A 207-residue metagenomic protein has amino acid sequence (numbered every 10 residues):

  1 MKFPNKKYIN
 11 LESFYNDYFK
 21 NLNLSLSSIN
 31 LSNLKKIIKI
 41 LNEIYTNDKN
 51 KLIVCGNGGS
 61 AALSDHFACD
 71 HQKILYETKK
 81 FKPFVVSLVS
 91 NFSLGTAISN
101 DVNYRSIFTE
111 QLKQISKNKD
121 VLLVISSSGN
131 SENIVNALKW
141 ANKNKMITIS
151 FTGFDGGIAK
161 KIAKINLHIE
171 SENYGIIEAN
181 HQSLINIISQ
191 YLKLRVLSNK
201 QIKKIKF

Functional and structural regions predicted by a protein language model:
M1-I29: Generic N-terminal amphipathic, Lys/Arg-enriched alpha-helix
I29-T46: A short, well-structured juxtamembrane/interface segment
E43-I115: Glycine-rich, small/polar surface segments that engage phosphate groups of diverse ligands
D48-K49, K119, K145: Glycine-centered short loops/turns at secondary-structure junctions
S60-D65, N130-A137, A159: Short glycine/serine/threonine-rich phosphate/pyrophosphate-binding segments that cradle anionic phosphate groups
Q114-I115, L122, G175-F207: A charged, well-structured terminal subsegment
L122, T148, N166-H168: Short, well-ordered beta-strand core segments
S150-A163: Short, glycine/polar-rich helix-capping loops at beta-to-alpha or helix-loop-helix junctions that flank or form
